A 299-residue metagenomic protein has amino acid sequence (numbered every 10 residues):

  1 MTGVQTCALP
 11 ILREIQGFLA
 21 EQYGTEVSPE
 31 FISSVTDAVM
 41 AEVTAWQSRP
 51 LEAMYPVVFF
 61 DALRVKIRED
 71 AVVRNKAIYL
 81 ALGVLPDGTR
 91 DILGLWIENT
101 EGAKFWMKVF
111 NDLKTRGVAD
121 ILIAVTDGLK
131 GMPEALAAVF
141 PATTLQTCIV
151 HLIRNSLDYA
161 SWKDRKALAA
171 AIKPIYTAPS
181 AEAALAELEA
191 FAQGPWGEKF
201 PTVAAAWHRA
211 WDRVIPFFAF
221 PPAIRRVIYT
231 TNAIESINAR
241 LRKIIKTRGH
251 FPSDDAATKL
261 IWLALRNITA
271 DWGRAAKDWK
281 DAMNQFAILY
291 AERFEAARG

Functional and structural regions predicted by a protein language model:
M1-L9: Short, small-residue-biased leader/transition segments that mark boundaries at the very start of proteins
A8-I15, L80: Glycine-rich active-site/cofactor-binding loop and its immediate structural neighborhood
L12, P29, S33-T36, V57 (+12 more regions): Amphipathic alpha-helical transducer elements in NTP-driven molecular machines
R13-G24: DNA-recognition alpha helix
I15-Q16, S48, E52-P56, E69-A71 (+6 more regions): Hydrophobic/basic alpha-helical segments enriched in Actinobacteria
T25-P29, S34-T126, K130, E134-A142 (+1 more regions): RNase H-like nuclease fold core
I123-K130, A135-A171: Conserved beta-strand -> loop -> alpha-helix junction used to position metal-binding or nucleic-acid-contacting
P174-G299: Acidic/histidine-rich catalytic cores and adjacent linkers of DNA breakage/strand-transfer/modification proteins
